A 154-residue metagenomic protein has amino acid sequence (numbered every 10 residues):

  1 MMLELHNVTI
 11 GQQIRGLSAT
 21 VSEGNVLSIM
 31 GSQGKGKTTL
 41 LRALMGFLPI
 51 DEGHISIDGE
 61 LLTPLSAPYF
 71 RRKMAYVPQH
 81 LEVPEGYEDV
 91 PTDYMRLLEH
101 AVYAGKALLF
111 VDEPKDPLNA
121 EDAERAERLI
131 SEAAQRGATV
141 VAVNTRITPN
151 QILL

Functional and structural regions predicted by a protein language model:
L5-V8, Q12-N25, G53: Conserved beta-strand
S28, P68-P84: ABC nucleotide-binding domain signature
M30-S32: The feature captures the beta-strand-to-loop junction immediately N-terminal to the Walker
K37: Conserved lysine of the Walker
M45: Helix-to-loop junction immediately C-terminal to a conserved catalytic motif
G53-L61, F70: Conserved ABC transporter NBD signature motif
F110-P114, L118, I130: Walker B catalytic motif
L129-A142: Conserved catalytic loops of ABC-family nucleotide-binding domains
